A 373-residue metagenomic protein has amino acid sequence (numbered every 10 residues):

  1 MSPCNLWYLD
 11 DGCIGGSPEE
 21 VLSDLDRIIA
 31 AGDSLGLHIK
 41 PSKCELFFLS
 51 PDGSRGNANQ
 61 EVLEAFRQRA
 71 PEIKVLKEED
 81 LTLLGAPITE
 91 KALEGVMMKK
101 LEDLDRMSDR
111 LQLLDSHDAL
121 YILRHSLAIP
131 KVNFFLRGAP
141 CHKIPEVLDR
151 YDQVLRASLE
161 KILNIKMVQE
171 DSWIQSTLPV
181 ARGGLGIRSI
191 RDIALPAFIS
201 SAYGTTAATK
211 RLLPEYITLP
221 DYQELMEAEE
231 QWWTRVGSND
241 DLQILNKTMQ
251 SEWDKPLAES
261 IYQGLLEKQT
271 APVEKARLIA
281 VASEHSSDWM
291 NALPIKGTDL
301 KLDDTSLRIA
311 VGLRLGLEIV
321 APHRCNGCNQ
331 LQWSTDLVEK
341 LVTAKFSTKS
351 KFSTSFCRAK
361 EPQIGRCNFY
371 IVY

Functional and structural regions predicted by a protein language model:
S2-S17, G32, G36-L49, E78-T89 (+3 more regions): Catalytic palm active-site di-aspartate
E19-D24, H38-E79: Short, conserved micro-motifs composed of acidic
E20-G36, A65-F66, L101-R110, K351-Q363: Inter-domain linker/hinge segments that demarcate the starts of reverse transcriptase and RNase H-type modules
F66-E78, M167-V180, R324-L331: Short acidic, Pro/Gly- and aromatic-enriched capping/linker segments at domain boundaries
F66-K143, S200-L213, L219: Basic, alpha-helical interaction scaffolds
L148-L159, E229: Short amphipathic alpha-helical coiled-coil/interface segments
L163-A202: Short, charged alpha-helical motifs in flexible N/C-terminal segments and linkers
A194-I364: Charged boundary/loop elements
